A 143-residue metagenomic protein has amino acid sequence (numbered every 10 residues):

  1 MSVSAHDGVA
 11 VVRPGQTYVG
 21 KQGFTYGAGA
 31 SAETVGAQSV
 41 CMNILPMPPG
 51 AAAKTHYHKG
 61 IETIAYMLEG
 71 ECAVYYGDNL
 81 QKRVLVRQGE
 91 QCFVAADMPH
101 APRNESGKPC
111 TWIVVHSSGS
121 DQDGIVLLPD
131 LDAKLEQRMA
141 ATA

Functional and structural regions predicted by a protein language model:
M1-S39, K54, L127-A143: A short, N-terminal "cap"/entry segment at the start of jelly-roll beta-barrel domains of the cupin/DSBH fold
G27-A28, N43-K59: Conserved short histidine dyad/triad with adjacent acidic residue
V35, G60, N79, G107-K108: Short strand-connecting beta-turns/loops that link adjacent beta-strands
V35-Q38, M47-A51, E69-A73, D121: Short, charged/polar surface micro-motifs in flexible loops or helix N-caps
M42-I44, I64, F93, K108-G124: A short hydrophobic beta-strand segment most commonly corresponding to one strand of the jelly-roll/cupin
M47-G50, Y76, V86-E105, V115-S117: Conserved metal-binding segment of the jelly-roll/cupin
A52, I61-Q88: A short beta-strand-loop-beta hairpin characteristic of the jelly-roll/cupin
E71-A73, P99, P109: Structural motif
